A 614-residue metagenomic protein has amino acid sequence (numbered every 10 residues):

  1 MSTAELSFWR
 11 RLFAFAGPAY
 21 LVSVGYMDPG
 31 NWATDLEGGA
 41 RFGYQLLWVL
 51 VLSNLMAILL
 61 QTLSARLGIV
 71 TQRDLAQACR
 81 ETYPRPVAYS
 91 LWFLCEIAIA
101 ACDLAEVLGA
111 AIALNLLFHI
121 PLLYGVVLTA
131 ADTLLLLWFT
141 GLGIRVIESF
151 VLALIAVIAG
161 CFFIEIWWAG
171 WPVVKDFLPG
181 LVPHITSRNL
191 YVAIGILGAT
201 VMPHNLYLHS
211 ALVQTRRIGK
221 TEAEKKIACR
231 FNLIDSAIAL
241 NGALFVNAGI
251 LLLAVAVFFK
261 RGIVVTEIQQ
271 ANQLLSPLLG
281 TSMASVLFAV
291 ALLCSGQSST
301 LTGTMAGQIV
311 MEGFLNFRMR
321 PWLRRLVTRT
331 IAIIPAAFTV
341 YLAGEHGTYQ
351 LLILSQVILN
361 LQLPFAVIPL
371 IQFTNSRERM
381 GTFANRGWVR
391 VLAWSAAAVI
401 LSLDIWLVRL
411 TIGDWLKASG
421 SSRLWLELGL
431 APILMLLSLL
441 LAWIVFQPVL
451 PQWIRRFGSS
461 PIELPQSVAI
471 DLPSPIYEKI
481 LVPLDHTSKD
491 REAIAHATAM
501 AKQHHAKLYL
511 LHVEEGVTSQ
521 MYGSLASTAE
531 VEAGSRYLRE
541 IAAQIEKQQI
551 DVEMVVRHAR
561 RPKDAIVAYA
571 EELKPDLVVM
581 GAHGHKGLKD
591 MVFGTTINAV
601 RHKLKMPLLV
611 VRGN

Functional and structural regions predicted by a protein language model:
V22, V49-T82, L91-I97, S298: Juxtamembrane transmembrane-helix boundary signature
I58-V70, V213-A223, N241-Q270: Extracellular/periplasmic helix-exit of transmembrane alpha-helices
R85-A88, L123-V126, I238, S285 (+3 more regions): Loop-to-transmembrane helix boundary motifs in multi-pass membrane proteins
T133, I155-L181, L190-A211, P369-E378 (+2 more regions): Hydrophobic alpha-helical segments and their helix-loop junctions in multi-pass secondary transporters
F150, W322-V327, L351-W415, R423-L426: C-terminal membrane-solvent junction of multi-pass transporters and transport-like membrane proteins
S459-D471, E546-V578: Structural beta-alpha unit
S460-P461, A570-N614: Gly/Ser-rich helix-loop-strand patches that form or flank binding pockets for ribonucleotide-derived cofactors
I470-S524, T528, Q544, I550-E553: Small/aliphatic-rich secondary-structure junction motif
